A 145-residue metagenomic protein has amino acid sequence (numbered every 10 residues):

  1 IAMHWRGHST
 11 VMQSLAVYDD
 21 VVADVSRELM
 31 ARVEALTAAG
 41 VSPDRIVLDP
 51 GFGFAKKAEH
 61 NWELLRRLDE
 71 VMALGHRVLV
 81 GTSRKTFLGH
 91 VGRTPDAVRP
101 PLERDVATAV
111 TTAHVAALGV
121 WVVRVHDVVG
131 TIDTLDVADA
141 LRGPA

Functional and structural regions predicted by a protein language model:
I1-A39, F54-A145: Active-site-adjacent loop and "lid" segments of alpha/beta metabolic enzymes
P43-R45: Short acidic capping loops at alpha-helix termini that bridge into adjacent secondary structure
